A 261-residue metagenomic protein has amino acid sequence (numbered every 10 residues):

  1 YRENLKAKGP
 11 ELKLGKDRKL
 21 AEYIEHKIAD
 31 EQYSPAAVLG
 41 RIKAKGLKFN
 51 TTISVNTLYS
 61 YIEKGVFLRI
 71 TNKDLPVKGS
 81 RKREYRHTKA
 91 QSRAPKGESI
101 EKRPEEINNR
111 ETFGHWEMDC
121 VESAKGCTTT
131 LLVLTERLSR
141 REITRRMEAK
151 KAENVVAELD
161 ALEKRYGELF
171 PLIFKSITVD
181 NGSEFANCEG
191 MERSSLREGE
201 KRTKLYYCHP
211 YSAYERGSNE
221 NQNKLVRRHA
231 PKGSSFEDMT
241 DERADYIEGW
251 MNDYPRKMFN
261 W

Functional and structural regions predicted by a protein language model:
Y1-D30, A36, R41: Short, basic alpha-helical/linker "hinge" immediately adjacent to a nucleic-acid-recognition surface
Y1-L5, N50-N108: Basic, flexible linker segments flanking DNA-binding modules in nucleic acid-interacting mobile-element proteins
I24, V38, L58, D119 (+7 more regions): Mobile genetic element proteins and their domesticated derivatives, centered on retroelements and DNA transposons
Y33, K43-N56: Short, basic interhelical loop/turn and adjoining N-cap of the next helix at nucleic-acid- or acidic-partner-contacting
V38, I53-N56, D241-E242, Y246-W261: Charged, gly/pro-enriched flexible loop segments at helix/strand junctions
K102-E142: An active-site-proximal beta-strand-loop segment
A124-C127, T144-L169: Active-site beta-loop-alpha junctions of metal-dependent nucleic acid enzymes, especially the RNase H-like/DDE
V179-N181, A186-E189, S195, E200 (+2 more regions): RNase H-like two-metal-ion nuclease catalytic core shared by retroviral integrases and related mobile-element nucleases
